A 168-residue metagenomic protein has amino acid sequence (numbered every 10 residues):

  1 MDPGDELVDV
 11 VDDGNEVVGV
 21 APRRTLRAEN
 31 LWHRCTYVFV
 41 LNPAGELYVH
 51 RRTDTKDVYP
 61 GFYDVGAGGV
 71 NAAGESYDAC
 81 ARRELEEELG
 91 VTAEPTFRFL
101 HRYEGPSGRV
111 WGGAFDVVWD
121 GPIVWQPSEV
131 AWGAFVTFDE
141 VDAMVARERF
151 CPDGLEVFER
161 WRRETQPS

Functional and structural regions predicted by a protein language model:
M1-P3, P167-S168: Basic/polar N-terminal segments that are highly enriched at the extreme N-terminus, encompassing both cleavable
D2-Y37, P43: Acidic, metal-coordinating catalytic segment for phosphate/diphosphate chemistry, firing primarily on the Nudix
L7, T55-D57, G90-T92, L100-H101: Intrinsically disordered, low-complexity, charged terminal extensions of DNA damage-control enzymes
A21-R24, G61, A73, F99-S168: Nudix hydrolase/Nudix homology domain
A28-N30, D57, G105-S107: Short glycine/serine/proline-enriched coil/turn segments at secondary-structure junctions
C35-A67: A glycine-rich, hydrophobic loop/mini-helix early in the fold
Y48-V49, V65-R98: The catalytic Nudix box helix
